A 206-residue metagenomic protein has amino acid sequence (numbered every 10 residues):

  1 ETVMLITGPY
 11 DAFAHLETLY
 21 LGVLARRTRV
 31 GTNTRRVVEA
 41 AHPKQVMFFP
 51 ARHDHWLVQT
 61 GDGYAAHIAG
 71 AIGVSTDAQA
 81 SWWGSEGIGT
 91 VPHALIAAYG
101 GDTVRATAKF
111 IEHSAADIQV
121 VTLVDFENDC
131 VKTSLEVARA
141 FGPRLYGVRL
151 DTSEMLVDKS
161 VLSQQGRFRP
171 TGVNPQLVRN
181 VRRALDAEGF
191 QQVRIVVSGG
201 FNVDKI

Functional and structural regions predicted by a protein language model:
M4-E188, V203-K205: Buried, small/hydrophobic-residue-enriched core segments of structured protein domains
V193-D204: Extended C-terminal subregions enriched in glycine
